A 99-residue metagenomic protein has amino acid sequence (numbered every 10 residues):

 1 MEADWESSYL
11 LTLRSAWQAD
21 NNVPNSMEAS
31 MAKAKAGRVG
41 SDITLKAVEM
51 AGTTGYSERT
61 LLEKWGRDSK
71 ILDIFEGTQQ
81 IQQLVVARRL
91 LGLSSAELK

Functional and structural regions predicted by a protein language model:
M1-K99: Alpha-helical interface subdomain recognition
